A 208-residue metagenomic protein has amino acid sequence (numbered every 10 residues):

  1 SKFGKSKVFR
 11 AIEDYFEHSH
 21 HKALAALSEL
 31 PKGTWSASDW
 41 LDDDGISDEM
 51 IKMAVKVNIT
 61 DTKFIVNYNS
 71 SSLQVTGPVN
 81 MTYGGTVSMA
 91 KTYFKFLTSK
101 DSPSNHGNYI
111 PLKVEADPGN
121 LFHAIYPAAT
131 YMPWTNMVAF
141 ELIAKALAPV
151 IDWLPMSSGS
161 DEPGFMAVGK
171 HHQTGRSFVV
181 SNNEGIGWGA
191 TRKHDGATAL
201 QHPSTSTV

Functional and structural regions predicted by a protein language model:
S1-V208: Glycine/proline-enriched, intrinsically flexible loops and inter-domain linkers
